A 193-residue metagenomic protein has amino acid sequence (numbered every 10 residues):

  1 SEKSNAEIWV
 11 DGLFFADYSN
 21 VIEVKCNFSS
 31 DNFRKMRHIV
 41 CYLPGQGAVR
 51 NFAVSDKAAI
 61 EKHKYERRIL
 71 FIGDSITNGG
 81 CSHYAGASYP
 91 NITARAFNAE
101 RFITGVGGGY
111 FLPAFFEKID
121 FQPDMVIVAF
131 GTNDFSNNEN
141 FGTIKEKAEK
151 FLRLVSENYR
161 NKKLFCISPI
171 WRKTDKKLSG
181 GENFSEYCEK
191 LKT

Functional and structural regions predicted by a protein language model:
S1-I72: N-terminal secretory targeting modules
R67-P90: Catalytic nucleophile-elbow at a beta strand-turn-alpha helix junction centered on a G-D-S/GDSL motif, marking
R68, E100, K162-L164: Residues at the starts of beta-strands that form the adenosine-phosphate
S75-G80, I103-G108, N133-G142: Surface-exposed cleft-lining segments at the edges of enzyme active sites
H83-I92, N183-L191: Short, solvent-exposed amphipathic alpha-helices that sit in or adjacent to ligand/effector-binding or catalytic
P90-I103: Short helix-loop-beta junction
A114-T193: Alpha-helical cap/lid subdomain in secreted, periplasmic, or secretory-pathway luminal O-acyl-processing enzymes
